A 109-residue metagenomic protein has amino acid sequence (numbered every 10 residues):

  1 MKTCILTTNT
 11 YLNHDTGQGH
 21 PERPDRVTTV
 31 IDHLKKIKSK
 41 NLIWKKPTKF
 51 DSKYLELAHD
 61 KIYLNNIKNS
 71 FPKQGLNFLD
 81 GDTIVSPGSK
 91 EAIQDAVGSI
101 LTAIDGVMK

Functional and structural regions predicted by a protein language model:
M1-K109: HDAC/HDAC-like amidohydrolase catalytic core signature
